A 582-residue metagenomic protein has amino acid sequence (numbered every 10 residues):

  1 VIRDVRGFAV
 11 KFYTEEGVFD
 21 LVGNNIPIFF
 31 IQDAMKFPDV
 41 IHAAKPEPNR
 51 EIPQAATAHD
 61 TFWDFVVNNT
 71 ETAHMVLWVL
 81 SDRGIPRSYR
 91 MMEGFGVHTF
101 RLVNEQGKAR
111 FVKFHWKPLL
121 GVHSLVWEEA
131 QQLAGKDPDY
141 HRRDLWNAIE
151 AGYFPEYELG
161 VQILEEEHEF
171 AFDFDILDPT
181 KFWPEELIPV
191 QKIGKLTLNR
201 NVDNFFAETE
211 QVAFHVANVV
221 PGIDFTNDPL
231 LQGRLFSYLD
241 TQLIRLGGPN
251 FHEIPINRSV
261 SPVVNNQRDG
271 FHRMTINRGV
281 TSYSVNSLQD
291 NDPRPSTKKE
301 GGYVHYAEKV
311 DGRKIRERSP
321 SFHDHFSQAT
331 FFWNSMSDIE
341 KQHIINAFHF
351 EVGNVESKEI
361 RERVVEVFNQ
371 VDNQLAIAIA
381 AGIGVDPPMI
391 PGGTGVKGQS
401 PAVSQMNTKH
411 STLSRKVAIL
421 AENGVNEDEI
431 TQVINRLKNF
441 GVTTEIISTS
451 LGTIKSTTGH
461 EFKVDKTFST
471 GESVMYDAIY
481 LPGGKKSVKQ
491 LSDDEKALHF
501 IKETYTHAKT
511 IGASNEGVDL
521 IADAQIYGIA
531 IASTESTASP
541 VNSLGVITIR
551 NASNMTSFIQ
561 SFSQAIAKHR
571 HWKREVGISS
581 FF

Functional and structural regions predicted by a protein language model:
V1-E427, T431-N439, T443, S448-S469 (+4 more regions): Active-site-adjacent core segments of small-molecule enzymes
S357, S448, A478-G484, A497-D523: Catalytic nucleophile loop
Q399-M406, M475, P540-F582: Glycine-rich phosphate/pyrophosphate-binding loop and the adjoining helix
L451-I454, V518-I521, S553: Short gly/pro/ser/thr-enriched loop/turn and capping motifs at secondary-structure boundaries
I454-G471, G528-N542: Acidic, Ser/Thr-rich peripheral helices and adjacent loops at domain boundaries
K463, D493-H499: Charged helix-capping and loop-helix junction motifs
S487-K489: Short glycine-rich, flexible loops that bind phosphorylated cofactors or substrates
D523, Y527-E535, K573-F582: Catalytic beta-strand/loop cores that center a nucleophilic Ser/Cys/Thr and support acyl-enzyme chemistry
